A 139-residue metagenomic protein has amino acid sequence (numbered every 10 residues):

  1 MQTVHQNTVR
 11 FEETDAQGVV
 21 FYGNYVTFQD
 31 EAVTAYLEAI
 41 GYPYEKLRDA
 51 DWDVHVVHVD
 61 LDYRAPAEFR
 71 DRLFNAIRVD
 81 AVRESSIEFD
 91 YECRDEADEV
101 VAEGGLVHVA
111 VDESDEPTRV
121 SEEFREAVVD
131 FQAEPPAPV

Functional and structural regions predicted by a protein language model:
M1-Q6, H58, R72-F74, S86-E88: Intrinsic-disorder/low-complexity, polar/charged segments enriched in Ser/Thr/Lys/Arg/Asp/Glu/Gln
M1-V56, E113-V139: Hot-dog-fold acyl-thioester-processing enzymes
T3, Y63, E68-F69, D80-V139: HotDog/MaoC-like acyl-thioester-processing domains
T8-R10, D60, V107: Short aromatic/hydrophobic contact patches that present stacked aromatics for nucleic-acid/ligand binding
A50-D53, V57, D62-V79: Helix-adjacent hinge/juxtasegments
